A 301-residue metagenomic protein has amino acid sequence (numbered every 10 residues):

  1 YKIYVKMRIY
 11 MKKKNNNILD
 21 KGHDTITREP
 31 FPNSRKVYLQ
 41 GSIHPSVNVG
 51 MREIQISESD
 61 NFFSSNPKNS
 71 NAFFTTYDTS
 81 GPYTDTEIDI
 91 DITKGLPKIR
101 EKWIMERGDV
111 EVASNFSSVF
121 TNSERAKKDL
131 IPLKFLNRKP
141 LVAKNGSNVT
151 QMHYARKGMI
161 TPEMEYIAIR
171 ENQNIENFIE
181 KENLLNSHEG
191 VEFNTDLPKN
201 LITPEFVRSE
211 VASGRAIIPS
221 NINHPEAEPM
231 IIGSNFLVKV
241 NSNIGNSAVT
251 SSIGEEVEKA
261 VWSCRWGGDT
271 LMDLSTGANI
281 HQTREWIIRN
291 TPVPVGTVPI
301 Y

Functional and structural regions predicted by a protein language model:
M7-S234: Non-catalytic terminal accessory/regulatory regions of metabolic enzymes
S59, I222-N223, G245, S275-N279 (+1 more regions): Short, ordered loop/turn segments at secondary-structure junctions
E165-I167, I222-N223, S252-G254, Q282-W286: Short acidic, glycine/serine/threonine-rich loops at helix termini
E210, E258-M272: Catalytic domains of carbohydrate-active enzymes, especially glycoside hydrolases
G214, P219-S220, S242, M272-D273 (+1 more regions): General beta-strand structural signal in soluble alpha/beta enzymes
I231-N241, H281-Y301: Alpha-helix-loop-beta-strand connector modules within alpha/beta enzyme cores
F236-E255: Active-site mouth loops of central-metabolism enzymes
S251-E258, S275-H281: Glycine-rich anion/phosphate-binding loops
